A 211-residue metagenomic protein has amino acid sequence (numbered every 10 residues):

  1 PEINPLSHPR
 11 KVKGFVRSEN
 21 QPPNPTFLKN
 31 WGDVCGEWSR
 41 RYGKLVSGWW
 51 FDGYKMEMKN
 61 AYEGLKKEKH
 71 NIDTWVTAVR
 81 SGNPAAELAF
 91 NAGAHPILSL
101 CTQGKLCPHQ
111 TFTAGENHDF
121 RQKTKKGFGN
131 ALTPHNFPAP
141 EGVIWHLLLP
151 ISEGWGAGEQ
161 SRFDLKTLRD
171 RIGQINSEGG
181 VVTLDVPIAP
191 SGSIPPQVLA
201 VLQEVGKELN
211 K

Functional and structural regions predicted by a protein language model:
P1-K211: Mature catalytic domains of secreted/periplasmic carbohydrate-active enzymes
